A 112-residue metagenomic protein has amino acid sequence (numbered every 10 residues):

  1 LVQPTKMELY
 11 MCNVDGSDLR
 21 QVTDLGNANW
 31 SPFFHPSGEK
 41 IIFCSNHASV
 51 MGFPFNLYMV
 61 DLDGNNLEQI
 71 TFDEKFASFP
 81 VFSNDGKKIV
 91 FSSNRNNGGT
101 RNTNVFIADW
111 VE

Functional and structural regions predicted by a protein language model:
L1-E112: Sequence signature of WD/YWTD-type beta-propeller architectures
